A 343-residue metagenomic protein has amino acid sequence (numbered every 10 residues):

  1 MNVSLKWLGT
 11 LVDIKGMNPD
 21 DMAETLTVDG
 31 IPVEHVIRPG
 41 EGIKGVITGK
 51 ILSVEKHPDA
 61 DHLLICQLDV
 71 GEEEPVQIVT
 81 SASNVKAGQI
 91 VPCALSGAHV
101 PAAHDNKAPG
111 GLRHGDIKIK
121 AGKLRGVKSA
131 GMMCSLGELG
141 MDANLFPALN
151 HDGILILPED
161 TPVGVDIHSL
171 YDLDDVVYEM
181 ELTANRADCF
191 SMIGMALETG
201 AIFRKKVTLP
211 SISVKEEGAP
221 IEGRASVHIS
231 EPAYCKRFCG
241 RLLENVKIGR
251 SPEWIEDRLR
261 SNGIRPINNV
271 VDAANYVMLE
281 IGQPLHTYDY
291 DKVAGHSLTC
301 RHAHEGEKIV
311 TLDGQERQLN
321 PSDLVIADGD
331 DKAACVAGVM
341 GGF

Functional and structural regions predicted by a protein language model:
M1-A219: Phosphate-backbone binding interfaces of nucleic-acid-interacting proteins
L5, L11, E24, L64 (+4 more regions): Glycine/proline-enriched, intrinsically flexible loops and inter-domain linkers
G40, T80-S83, K120-L124, V165-L170 (+8 more regions): A generic local secondary-structure boundary/capping motif
K50-I78, V163-G164, D257, A274-F343: Conserved mixed alpha/beta core segments that line enzyme active sites in large multi-domain catalysts
V76-Q77, I90-P92, A130-M132, K206 (+5 more regions): Structural motif
I78, A87-Q89, P101-H104, D142-N144 (+7 more regions): Short helix/loop capping segments that flank catalytic or ligand/cofactor-binding pockets
G97, D166-V176, E244-G249, E305-D323: A short, flexible low-complexity segment enriched in Lys/Arg and Gly/Pro that occurs in N-terminal basic tails
K128, L173-D175, K236-F238, N320-P321 (+1 more regions): Short, solvent-exposed loop/turn segments at the edges of secondary structure
